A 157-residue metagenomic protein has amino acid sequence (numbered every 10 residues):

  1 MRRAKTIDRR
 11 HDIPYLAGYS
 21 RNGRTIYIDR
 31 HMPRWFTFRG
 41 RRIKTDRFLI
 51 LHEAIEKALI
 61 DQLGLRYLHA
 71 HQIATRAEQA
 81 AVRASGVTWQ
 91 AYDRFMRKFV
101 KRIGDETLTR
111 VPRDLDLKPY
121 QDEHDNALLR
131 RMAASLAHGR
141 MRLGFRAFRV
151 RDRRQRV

Functional and structural regions predicted by a protein language model:
M1-T45, D61-R153: Metalloprotease/metallohydrolase-associated module, dominated by Zn2+-dependent proteases
F48-I60: Active-site recognition of the HExxH zinc-binding catalytic motif
H52, R154-V157: A broadly structural signal marking compact, well-ordered functional cores that mediate small-ligand/cofactor/substrate
